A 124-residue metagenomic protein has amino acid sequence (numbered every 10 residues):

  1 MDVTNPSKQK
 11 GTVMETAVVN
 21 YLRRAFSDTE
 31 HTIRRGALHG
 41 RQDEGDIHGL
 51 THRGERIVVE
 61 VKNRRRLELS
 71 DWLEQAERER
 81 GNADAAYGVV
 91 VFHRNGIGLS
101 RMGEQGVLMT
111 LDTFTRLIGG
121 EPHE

Functional and structural regions predicted by a protein language model:
M1-E124: Catalytic phosphate/metal-binding cores of nucleic-acid and nucleotide-processing enzymes, i.e., regions that mediate
